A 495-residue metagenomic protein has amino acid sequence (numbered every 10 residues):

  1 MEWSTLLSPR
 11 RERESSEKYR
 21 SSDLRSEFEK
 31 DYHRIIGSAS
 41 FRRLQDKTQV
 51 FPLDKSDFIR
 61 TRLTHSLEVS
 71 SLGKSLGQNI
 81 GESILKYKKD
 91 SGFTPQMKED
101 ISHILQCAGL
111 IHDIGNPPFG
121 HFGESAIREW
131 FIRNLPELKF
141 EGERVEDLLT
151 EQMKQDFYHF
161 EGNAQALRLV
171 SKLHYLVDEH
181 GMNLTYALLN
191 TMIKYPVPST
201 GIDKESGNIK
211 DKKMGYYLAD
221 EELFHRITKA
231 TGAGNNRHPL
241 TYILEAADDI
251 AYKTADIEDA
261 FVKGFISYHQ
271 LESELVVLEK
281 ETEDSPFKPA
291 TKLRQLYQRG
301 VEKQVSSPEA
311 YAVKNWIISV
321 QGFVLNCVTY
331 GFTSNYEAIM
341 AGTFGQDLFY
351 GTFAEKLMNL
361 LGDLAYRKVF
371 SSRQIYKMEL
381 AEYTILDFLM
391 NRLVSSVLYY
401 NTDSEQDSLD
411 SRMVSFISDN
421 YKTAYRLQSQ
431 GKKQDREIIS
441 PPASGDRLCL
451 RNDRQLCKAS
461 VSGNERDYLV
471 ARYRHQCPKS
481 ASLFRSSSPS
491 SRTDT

Functional and structural regions predicted by a protein language model:
M1-K18, S411-C477, L483: Acidic, carboxylate-rich catalytic segments that either coordinate divalent cations
M1-L24, I36-K47, S56, L67 (+4 more regions): Sequence-structural signature of the catalytic-core scaffold of metal-dependent phosphohydrolases that act on
E29-R42, F349-A354: Acidic, low-complexity proline/glycine-rich segments
F41-Q45, P136, Y175-E179, P198-E205 (+8 more regions): Intrinsically disordered or highly flexible coil/loop and linker segments, enriched in small and charged/polar residues
K47-D57, L364-V369: A short small-residue
R60-T64: Low-complexity, highly charged intrinsically disordered N-terminal segments that act as targeting/localization
S285-S440, N452, R485: C-terminal subdomains that position terminal phosphate/3'-OH groups for nucleotidyl transfer/ligation, primarily on
T493-D494: Short, intrinsically disordered C-terminal tails of secreted or membrane-associated proteins
